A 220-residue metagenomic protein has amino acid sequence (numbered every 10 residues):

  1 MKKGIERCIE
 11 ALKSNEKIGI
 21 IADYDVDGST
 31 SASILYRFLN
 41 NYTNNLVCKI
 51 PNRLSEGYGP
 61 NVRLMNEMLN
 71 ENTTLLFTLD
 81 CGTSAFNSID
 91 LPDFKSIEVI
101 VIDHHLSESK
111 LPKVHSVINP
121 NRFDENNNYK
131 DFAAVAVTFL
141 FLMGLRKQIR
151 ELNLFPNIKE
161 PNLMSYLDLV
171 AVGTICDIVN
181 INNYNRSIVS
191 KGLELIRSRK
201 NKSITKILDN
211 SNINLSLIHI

Functional and structural regions predicted by a protein language model:
M1-I218: Replace "Mg2+/Mn2+-dependent" with "divalent metal-dependent
